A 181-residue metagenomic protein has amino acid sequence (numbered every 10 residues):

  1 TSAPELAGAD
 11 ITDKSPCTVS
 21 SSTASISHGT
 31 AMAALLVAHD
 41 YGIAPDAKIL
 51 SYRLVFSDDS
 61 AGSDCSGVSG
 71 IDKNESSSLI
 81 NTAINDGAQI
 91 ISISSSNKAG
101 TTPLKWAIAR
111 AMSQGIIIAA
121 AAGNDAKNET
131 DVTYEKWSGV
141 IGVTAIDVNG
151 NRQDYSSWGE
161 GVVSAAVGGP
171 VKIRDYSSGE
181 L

Functional and structural regions predicted by a protein language model:
T1-S2, C17-T18, Y41, V55-D59 (+5 more regions): Solvent-exposed loop/turn segments at secondary-structure junctions within structured extracellular/periplasmic domains
T1-T12, S20-I71, G100, S138 (+2 more regions): Subtilisin-like serine protease catalytic core
T12-P16, I141-T144: Short hydrophobic/aromatic-enriched beta-strand-loop microsegments
C17-A24, S177-L181: Short pre-catalytic strand/loop immediately N-terminal to key active-site residues, enriched for Gly-Thr
G42-A44, I84-N85, A111-S113, Y134-W137 (+2 more regions): Extracellular/periplasmic catalytic domains that process cell-envelope and extracellular macromolecules
K48, G115-I117, I141: Proline-centered loop/turn at the N-terminus of a beta-strand
D58-E135: Substrate-binding/access-modulating region of protease and related hydrolase catalytic domains
V132-L181: Extracellular S/T/G-rich loop segment that most often corresponds to the catalytic His/Ser-adjacent loop
